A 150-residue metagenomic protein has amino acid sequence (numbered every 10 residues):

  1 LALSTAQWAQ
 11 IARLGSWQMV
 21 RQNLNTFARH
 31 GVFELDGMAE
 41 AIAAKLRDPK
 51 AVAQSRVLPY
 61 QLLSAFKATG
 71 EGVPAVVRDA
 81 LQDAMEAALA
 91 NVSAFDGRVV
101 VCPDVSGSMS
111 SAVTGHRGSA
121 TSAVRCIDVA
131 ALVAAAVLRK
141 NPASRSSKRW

Functional and structural regions predicted by a protein language model:
L1-V124, R139-W150: Long lumenal/extracellular ectodomains of secretory and single-pass membrane proteins
R125-A130: Short, glycine/acidic-rich beta->alpha junctions
